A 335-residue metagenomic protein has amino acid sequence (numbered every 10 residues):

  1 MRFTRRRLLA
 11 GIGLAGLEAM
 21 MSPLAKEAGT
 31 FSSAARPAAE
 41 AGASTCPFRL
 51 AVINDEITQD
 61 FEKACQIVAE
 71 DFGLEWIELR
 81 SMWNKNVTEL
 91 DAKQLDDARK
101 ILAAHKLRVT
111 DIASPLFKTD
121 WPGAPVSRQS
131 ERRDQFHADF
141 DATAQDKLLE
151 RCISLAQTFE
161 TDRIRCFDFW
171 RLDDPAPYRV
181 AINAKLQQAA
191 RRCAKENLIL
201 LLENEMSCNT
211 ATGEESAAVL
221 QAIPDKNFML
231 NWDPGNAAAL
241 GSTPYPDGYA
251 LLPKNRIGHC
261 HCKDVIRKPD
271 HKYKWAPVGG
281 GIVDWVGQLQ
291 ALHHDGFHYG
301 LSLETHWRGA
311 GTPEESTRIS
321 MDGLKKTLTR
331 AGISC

Functional and structural regions predicted by a protein language model:
R2-P23, S33-P37, A43-A51, T58-E75 (+3 more regions): Histidine-acidic metal/acid-base catalytic patches
G13-M20, E40-S44, Q66, T119-L230 (+2 more regions): Active-site acidic/histidine proton-transfer and metal-coordination neighborhood in alpha/beta enzyme cores
V52-E56, L79-W83, D111-L116, C166-D168 (+4 more regions): A cross-domain feature marking catalytic cores of carbohydrate-active enzymes and several ubiquitous metabolic/repair
R80-A98, L102, R171-D173: Glycine-rich, proline-tolerant flexible connector loops at the mouths of alpha/beta enzymes
W83, V87, E131-R132, F169 (+1 more regions): Vicinal oxygen chelate
D97, I101-A104, K147-R151, A184 (+3 more regions): A non-catalytic, amphipathic alpha-helix used as a structural packing/dimerization or gating element in enzyme scaffolds
K106-P122: Glycine-rich, aromatic-flanked loop segments that form ligand/cofactor-binding clefts across common enzyme folds
